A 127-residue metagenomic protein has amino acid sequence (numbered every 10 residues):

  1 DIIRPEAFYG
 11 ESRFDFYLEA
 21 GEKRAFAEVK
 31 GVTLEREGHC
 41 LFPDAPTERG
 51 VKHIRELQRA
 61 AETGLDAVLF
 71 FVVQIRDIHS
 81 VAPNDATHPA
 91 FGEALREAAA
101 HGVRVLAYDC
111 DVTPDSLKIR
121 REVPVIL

Functional and structural regions predicted by a protein language model:
D1-Y9: A short acidic/basic microdomain associated with nuclease active sites
F14-D44, L57: Conserved catalytic cores of phosphodiester-cleaving nucleases, focusing on short active-site segments
E19, G64, D109-V112: Surface segments flanking catalytic/ligand-binding clefts of nucleic-acid enzymes
F26, L69-F71, A107: Structural beta-sheet core signal
C40-P46, P83-A86: Short glycine-enriched, charge-decorated loop/helix-capping segments at active-site entrances that position
K52-E62: Histidine-anchored nucleotide/phosphate-binding helix
T63-R76: Glycine-rich phosphate/pyrophosphate-binding loops and their adjacent beta-strand/loop elements at enzyme active sites
Q74-L127: Domain-level recognition of nuclease-like catalytic cores that cleave nucleotide substrates
